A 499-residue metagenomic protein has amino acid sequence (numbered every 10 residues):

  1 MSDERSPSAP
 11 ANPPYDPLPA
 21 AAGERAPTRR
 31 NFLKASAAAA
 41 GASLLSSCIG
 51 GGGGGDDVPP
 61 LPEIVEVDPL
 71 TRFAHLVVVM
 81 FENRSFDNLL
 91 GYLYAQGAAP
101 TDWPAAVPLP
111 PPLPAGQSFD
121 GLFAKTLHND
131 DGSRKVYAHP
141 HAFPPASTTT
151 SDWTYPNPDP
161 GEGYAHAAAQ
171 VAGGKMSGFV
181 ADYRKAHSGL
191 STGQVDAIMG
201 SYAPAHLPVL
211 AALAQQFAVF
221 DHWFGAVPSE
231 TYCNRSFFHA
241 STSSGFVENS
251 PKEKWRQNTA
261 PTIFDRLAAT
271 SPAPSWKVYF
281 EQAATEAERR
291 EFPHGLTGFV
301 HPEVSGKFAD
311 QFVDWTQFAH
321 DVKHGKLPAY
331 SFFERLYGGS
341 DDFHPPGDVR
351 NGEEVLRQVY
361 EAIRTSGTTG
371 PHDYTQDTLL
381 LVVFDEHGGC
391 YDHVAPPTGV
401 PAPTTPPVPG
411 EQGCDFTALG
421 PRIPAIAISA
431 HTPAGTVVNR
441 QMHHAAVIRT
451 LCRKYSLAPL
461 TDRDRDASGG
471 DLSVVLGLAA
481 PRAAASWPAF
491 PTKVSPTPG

Functional and structural regions predicted by a protein language model:
S2-R5, P10-A26, K34-L45, I49-G499: N-terminal pro-sequences and low-complexity stem/linker regions of secreted or lumenal proteins
